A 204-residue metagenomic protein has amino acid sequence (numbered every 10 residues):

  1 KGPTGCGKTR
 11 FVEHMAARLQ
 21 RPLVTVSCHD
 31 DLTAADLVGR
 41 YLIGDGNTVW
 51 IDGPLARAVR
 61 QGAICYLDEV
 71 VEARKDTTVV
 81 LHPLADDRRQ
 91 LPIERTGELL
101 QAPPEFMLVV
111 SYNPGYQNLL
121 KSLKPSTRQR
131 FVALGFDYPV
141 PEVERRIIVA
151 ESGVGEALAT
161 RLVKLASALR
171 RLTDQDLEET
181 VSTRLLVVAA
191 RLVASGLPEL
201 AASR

Functional and structural regions predicted by a protein language model:
K1-T160, K164: AAA+ P-loop NTPase catalytic core and its hallmark functional loops
R145-R204: Conserved AAA+ ATPase small/helical "lid" subdomain
